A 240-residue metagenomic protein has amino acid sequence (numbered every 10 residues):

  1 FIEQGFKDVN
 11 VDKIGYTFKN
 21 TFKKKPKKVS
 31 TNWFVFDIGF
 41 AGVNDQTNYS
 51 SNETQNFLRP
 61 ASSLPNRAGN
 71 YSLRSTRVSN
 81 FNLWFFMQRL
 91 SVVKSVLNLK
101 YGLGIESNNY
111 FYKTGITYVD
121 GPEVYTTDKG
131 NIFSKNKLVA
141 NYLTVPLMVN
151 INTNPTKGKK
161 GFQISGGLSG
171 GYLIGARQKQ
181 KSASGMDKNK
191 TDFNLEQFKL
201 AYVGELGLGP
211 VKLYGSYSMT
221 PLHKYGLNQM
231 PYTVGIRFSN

Functional and structural regions predicted by a protein language model:
F1-K23: Cleavable N-terminal export/targeting peptides
Y16, N20, F36, L83-R89 (+5 more regions): Residues on the lipid-exposed face of transmembrane beta-strands in outer-membrane beta-barrel proteins
F22-T31, D45-T47, L90-L97, N154-G161: Short loop/turn motifs that connect adjacent beta-strands in outer-membrane beta-barrel proteins
S30-F34, S75-F81, V139-V145, E196-L200 (+2 more regions): Residues that define the transmembrane beta-barrel architecture of outer-membrane proteins
F40-N44, R89, I105-F111, I151-T153 (+4 more regions): Transmembrane beta-strands of outer-membrane beta-barrel pores
T47-E53, L64-R77, Y110-A140, L173-A183 (+1 more regions): Extracellular/periplasm-exposed beta-strand and loop segments of Gram-negative cell-envelope proteins, dominated by
L138-I174, Q229: Detector for outer-membrane/organellar transmembrane beta-barrel domains, recognizing the amphipathic beta-strand
K190-N240: Predominantly the C-terminal beta-signal and adjacent terminal strand-loop region of outer-membrane beta-barrel
